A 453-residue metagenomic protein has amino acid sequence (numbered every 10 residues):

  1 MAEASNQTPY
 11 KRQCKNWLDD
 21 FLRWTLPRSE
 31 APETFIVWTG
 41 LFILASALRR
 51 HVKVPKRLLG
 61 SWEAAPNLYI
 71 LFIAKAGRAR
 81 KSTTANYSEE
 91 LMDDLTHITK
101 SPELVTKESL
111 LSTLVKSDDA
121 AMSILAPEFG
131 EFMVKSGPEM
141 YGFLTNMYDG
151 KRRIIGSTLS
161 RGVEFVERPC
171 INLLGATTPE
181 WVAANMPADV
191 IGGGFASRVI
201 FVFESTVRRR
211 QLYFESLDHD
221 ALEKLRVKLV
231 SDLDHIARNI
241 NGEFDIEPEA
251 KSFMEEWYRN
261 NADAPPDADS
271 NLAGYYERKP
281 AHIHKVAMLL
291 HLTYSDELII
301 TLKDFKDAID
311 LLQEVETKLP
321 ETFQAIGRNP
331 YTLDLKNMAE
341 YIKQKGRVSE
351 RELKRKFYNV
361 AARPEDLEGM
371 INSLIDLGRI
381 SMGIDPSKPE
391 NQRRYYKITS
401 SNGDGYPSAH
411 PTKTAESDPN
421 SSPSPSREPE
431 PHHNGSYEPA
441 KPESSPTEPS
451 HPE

Functional and structural regions predicted by a protein language model:
M1-E453: Phosphate-handling catalytic cores of nucleic-acid transaction enzymes
